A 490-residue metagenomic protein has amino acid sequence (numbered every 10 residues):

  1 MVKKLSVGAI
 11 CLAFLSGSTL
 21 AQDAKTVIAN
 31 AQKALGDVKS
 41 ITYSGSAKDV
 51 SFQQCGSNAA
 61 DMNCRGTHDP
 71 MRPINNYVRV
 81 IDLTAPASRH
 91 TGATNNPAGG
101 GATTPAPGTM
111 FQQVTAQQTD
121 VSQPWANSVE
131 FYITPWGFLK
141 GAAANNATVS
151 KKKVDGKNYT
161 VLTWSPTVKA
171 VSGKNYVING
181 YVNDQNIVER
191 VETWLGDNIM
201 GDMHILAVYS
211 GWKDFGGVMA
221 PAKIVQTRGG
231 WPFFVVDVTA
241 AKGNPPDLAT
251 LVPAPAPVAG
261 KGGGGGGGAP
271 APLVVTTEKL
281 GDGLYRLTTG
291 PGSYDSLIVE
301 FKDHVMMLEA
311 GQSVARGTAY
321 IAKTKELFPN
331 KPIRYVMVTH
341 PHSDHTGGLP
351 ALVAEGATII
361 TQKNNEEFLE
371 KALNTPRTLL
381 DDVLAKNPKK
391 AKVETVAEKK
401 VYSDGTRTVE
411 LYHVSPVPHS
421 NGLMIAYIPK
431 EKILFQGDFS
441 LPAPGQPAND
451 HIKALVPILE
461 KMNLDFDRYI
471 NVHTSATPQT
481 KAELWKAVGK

Functional and structural regions predicted by a protein language model:
G17-A21: Sec/Tat signal peptide C-region and signal peptidase I cleavage site
Q22-V27, T103-G180, D184, T193-G201 (+4 more regions): Flexible, processing/modification-adjacent segments and terminal tails in exported/periplasmic/extracellular proteins
T26, N30-T119, A147-S150: N-terminal mature ectodomain segment of secretory-pathway/periplasmic proteins
N158-V252, M424-P429, Q436-G437, P442-E460: Gly/Pro-enriched, hydrophobic low-complexity segments that function as extracytoplasmic propeptides/linkers
V235-K302: Zn-dependent metallo-beta-lactamase
E278-T324, L423-L441: Conserved beta-strand hairpin/beta-sheet module of binuclear metal-dependent hydrolase folds, prominently
A315-I360, K461-D467: Active-site metal-binding motif and surrounding structural segment of the metallo-beta-lactamase
V456-K490: Divalent-metal (often Zn2+) His-rich catalytic cores of metallo-beta-lactamase-fold enzymes
